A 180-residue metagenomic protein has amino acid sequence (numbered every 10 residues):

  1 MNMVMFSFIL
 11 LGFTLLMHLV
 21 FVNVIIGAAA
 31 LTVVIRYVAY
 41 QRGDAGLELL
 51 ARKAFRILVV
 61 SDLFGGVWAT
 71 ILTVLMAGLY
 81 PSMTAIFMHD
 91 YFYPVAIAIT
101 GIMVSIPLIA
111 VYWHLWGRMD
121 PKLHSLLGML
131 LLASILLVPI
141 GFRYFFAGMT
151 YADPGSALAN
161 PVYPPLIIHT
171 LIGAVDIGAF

Functional and structural regions predicted by a protein language model:
M1-K53, I57-G65: N-terminal signal-anchor module of multipass membrane proteins
M1-L16, A45-L50, V74-Y93, F146-I168: Membrane-interface interhelical loops and short amphipathic "cap" helices that link adjacent transmembrane segments
L15-V22, R52-V59, V95-I97, G101 (+2 more regions): Alpha-helical transmembrane segments of integral membrane proteins, emphasizing hydrophobic/aromatic residues
V22-V33, I99-V111, L171-F180: Hydrophobic cores of alpha-helical transmembrane segments in multi-pass inner/ER membrane proteins, independent
S61-G128, R143-D153: Membrane-interface helix-loop-helix modules in multi-pass inner-membrane proteins
M119-F180: Long, contiguous internal "core" modules enriched in hydrophobic/ aromatic residues
